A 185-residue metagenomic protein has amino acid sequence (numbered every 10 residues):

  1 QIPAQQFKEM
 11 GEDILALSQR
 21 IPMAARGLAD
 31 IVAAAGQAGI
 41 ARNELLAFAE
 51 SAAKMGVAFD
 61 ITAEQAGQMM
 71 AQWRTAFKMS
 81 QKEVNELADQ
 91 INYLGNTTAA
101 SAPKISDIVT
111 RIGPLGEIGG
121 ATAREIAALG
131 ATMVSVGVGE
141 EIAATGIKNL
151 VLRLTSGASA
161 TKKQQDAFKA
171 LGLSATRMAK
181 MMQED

Functional and structural regions predicted by a protein language model:
Q1-D89, G95-S106, G116-R124, V136-A144 (+2 more regions): A short, structural motif
E125-L129: Short, charged amphipathic recognition helices of the HTH superfamily and cognate SANT/SANTA-like modules
G130-V134: Extracytoplasmic, non-cytosolic globular domains
